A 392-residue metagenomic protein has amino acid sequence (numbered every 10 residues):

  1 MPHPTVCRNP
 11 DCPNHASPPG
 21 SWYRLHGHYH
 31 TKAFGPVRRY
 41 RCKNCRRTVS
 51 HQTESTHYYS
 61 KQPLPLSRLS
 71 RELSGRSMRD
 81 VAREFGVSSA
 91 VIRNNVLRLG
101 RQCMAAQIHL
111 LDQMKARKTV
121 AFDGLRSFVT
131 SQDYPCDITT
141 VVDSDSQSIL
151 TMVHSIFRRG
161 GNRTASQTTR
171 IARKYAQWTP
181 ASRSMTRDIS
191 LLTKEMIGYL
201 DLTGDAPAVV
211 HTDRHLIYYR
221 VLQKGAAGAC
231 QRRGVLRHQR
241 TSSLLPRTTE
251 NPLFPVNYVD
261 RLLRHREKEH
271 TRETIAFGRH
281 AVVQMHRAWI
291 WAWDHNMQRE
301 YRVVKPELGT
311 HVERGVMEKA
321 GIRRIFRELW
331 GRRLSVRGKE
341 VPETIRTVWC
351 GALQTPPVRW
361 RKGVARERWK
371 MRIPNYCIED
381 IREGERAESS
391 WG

Functional and structural regions predicted by a protein language model:
M1, H286-G392: C-terminal domain-tail junction helix/linker
M1-S55: Short, conserved DNA-binding cores of transcription-related domains
C7, C42, V81, T119-R126 (+4 more regions): Short, conserved catalytic/metal-binding motifs centered on acidic residues
V37-K118, L125-F128: Short, positively charged, Gly/Tyr-enriched micro-motifs that form contact patches at catalytic or ligand/partner
R93-N94, R98-L202: RNase H-like nuclease fold core
V129-T130, Y218-V221, T271, V303-V304: Short catalytic/ligand-binding loop motif for oxyanion handling, primarily in non-cytosolic enzymes, centered on
R159-R266, R272-I275: RNase H-like DDE/DDD metal-dependent nuclease/strand-transfer catalytic core used by mobile genetic elements
P252-V303: Charged alpha-helix within mobile-element recombinases
